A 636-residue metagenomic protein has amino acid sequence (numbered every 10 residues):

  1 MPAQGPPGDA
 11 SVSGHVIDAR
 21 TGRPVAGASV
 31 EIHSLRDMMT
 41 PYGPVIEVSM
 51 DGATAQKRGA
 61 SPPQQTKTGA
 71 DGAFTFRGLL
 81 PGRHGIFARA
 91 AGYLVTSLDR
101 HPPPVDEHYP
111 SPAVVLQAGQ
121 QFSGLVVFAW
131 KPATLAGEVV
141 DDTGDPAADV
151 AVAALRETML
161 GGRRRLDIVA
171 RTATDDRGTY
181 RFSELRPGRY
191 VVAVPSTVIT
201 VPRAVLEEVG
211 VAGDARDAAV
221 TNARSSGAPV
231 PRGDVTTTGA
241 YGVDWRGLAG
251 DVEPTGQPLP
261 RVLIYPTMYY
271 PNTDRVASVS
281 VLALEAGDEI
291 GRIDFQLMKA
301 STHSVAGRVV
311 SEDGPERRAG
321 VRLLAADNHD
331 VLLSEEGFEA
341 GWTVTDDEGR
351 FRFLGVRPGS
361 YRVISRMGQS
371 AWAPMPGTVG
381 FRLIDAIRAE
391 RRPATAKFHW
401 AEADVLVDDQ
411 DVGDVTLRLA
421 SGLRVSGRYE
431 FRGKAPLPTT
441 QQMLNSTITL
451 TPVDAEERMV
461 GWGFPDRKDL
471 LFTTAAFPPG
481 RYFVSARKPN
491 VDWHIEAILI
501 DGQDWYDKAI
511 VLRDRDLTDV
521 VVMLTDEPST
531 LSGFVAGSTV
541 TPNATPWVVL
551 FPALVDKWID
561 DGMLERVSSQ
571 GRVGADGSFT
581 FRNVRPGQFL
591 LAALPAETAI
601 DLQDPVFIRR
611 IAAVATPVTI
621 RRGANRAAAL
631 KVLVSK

Functional and structural regions predicted by a protein language model:
M1-K636: Long luminal/extracellular ectodomains of secretory-pathway precursor proteins
